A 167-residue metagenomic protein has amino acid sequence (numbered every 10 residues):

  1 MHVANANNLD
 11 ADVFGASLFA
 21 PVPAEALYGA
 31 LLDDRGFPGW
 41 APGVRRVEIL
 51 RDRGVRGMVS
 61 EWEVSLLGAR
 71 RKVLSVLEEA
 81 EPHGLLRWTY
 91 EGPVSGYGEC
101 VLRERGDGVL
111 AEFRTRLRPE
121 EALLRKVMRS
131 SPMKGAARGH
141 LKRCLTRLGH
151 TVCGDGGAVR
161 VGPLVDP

Functional and structural regions predicted by a protein language model:
M1-V55, D166-P167: Hydrophobic ligand-binding cavity/cleft-lining segments
D12, V22, W62, R87 (+2 more regions): Residue-level detector of alpha-helix boundaries and kinks
F19-P23, E63-L67, E78-A80, E91 (+2 more regions): Solvent-exposed residues in well-ordered beta-strands and their adjoining turns, especially edge/terminal strands
L31, L102, L145-L148: Generic leucine side-chain signal with a strong bias for well-ordered alpha-helical environments
P38-G39, E48-Y97, L110, R143-G162 (+1 more regions): Glycine-rich portal/gate segments that line the openings of hydrophobic small-molecule binding cavities
T89-R143, V159-P163: Beta-strand/loop substructures that line and gate deep hydrophobic ligand-binding cavities in soluble
